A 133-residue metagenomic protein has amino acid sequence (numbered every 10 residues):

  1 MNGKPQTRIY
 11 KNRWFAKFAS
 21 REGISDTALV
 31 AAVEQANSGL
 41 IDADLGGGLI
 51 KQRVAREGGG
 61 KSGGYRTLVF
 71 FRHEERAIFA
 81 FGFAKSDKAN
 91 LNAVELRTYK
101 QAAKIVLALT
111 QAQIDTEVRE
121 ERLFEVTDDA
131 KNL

Functional and structural regions predicted by a protein language model:
M1, A28-V33, R56-G58, R97-K100: Polybasic/polar functional segments that serve as interface/processing modules
M1-I24, T116-L133: Arg/Lys-rich, positively charged N-terminal/basic patches that mediate binding to nucleic acids
N2-G3, K17, E34-S38, R76 (+1 more regions): Preference for short coil/turn "hinge" residues that link or interrupt alpha-helices
K4, R8-N12, G59, A77 (+1 more regions): Generic detection of intrinsically disordered/low-complexity segments and helix-coil linkers/edges
R8-A55: N-terminal first-folded block
Y10, I24, G63, E75 (+1 more regions): Charged, alpha-helix-enriched surfaces in structured cytosolic catalytic cores of large nucleotide-utilizing machines
D42-F83, D87: Basic/aromatic recognition patch in beta-strand/loop cores that engages polyanionic ligands
F70-F124, D129: Enriched for short, Lys/Arg-rich terminal
